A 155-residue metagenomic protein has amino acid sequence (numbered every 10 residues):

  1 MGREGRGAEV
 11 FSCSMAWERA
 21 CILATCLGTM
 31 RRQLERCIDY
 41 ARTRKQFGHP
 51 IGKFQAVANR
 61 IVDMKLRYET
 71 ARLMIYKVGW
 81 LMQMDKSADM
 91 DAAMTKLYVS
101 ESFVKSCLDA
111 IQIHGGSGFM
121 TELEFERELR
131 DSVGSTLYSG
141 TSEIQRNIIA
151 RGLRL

Functional and structural regions predicted by a protein language model:
E4-A8, S12-L155: Alpha-helical interface subdomain recognition
